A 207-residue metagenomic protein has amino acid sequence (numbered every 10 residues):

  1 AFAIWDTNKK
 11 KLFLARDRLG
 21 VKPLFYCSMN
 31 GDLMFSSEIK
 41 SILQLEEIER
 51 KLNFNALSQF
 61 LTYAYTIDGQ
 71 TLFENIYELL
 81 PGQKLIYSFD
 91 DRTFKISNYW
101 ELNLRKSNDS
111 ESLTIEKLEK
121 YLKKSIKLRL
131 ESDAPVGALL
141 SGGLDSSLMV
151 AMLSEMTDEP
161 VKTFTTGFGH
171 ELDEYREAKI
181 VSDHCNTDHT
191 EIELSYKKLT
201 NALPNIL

Functional and structural regions predicted by a protein language model:
A1, T71-E74, I126-K127: Generic recognition of flexible, low-complexity loop/linker segments
F2, L85, S182: Residue-level signal for inorganic ion chemistry
W5-D109: N-terminal segments that mediate ammonia production and transfer in glutamine-dependent amidotransferase systems
T7-L33, I48, F89, N103-L207: ATP-dependent adenylate-handling active sites, centered on carboxylate activation for C-N bond formation
